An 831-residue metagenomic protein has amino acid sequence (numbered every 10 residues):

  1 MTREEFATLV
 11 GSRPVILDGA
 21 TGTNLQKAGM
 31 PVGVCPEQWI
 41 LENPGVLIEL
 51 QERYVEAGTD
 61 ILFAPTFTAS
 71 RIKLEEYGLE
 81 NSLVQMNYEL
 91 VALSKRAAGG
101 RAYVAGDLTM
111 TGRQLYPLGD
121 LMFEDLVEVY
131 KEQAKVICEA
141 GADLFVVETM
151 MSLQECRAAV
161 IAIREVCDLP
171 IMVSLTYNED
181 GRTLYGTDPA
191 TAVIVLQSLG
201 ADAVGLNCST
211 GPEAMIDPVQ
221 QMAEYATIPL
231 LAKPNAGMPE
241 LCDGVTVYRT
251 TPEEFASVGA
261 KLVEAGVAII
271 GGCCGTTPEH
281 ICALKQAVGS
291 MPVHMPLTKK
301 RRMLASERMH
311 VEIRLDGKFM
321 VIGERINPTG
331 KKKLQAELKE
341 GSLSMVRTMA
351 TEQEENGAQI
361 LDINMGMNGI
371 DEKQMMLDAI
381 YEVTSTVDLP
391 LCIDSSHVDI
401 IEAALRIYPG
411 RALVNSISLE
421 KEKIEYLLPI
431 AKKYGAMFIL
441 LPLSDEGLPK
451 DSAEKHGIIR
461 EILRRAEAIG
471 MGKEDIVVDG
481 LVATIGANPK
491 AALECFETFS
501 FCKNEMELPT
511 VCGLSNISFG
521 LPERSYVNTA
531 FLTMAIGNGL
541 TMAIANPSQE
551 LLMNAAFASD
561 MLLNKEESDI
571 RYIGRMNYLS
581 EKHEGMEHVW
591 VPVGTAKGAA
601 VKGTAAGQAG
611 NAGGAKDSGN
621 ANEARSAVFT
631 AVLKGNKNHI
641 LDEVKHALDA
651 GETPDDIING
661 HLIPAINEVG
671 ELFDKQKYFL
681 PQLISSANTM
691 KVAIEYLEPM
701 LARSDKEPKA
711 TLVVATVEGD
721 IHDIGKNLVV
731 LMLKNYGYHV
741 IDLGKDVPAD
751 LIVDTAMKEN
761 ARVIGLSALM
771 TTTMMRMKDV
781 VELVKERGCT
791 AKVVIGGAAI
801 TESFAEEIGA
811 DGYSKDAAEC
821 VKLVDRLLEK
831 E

Functional and structural regions predicted by a protein language model:
M1-D479, A483-E831: Domain-level signal for soluble alpha/beta catalytic cores
